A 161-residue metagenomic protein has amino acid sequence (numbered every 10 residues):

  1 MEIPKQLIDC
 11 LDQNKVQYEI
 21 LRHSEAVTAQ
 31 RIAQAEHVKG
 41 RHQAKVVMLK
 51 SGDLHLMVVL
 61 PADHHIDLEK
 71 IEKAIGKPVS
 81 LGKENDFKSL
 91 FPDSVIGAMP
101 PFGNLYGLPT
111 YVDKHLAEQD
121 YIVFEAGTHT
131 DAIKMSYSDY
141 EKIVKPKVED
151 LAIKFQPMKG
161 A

Functional and structural regions predicted by a protein language model:
M1-A161: Extended, low-hydrophobicity, polar/charged segments
